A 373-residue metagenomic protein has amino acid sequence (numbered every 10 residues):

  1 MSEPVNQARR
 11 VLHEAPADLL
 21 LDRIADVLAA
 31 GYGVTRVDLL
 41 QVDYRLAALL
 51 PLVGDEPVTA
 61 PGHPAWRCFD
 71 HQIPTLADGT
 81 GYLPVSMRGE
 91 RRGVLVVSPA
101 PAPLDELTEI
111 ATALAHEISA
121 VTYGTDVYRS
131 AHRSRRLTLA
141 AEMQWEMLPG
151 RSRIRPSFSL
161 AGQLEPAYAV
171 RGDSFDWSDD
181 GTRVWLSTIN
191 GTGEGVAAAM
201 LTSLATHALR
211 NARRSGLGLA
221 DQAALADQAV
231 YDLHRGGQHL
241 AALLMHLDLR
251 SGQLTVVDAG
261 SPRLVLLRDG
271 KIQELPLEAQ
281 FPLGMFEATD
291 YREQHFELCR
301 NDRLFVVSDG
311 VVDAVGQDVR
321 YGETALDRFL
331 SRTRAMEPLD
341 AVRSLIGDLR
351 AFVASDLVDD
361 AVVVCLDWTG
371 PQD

Functional and structural regions predicted by a protein language model:
M1-G54, G236: Helix-loop-beta substructure at the N-terminus of cytosolic sensory domains that couple signal/ligand detection
V5-R9, A17-A30, A140-A141, W145 (+4 more regions): Short amphipathic alpha-helical segments
V42, A47-G79: Regulatory sensory and allosteric helical modules in signal-transduction proteins and certain transcription factors
V42, P51-G54, V58-T59, Y128-C299 (+2 more regions): … and, occasionally, acidic/histidine-rich disordered N-termini of signaling adaptors
T75-M87, G93-V97: A short, aliphatic-rich beta-strand micro-motif
R92-A111, D313-V315, F352-D356: Regulatory loop-to-helix N-cap segments in sensory/regulatory domains that couple ligand/signal detection
P101-S119, L204-H207, R300: Amphipathic alpha-helical "output/dimerization" segments
L243, C299-R300, V312-D373: C-terminal catalytic subdomain
